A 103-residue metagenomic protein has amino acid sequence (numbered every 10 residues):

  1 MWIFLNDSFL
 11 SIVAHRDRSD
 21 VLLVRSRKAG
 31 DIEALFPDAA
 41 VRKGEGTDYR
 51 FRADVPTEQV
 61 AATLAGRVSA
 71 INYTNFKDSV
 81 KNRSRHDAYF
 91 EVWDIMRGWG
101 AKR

Functional and structural regions predicted by a protein language model:
M1-R103: Structured alpha/beta or helical-core interaction and ligand-binding surfaces enriched in interleaved
